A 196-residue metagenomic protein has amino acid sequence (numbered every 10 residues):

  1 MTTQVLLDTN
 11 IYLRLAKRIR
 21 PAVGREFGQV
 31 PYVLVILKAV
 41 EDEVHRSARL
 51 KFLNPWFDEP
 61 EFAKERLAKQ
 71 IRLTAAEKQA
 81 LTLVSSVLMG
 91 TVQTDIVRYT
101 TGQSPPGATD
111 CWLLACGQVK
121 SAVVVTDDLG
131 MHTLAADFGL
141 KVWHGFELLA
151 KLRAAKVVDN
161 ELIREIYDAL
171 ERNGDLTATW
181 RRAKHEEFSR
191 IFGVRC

Functional and structural regions predicted by a protein language model:
T2-A122, L129-H132, E147-A150, E161-C196: Active-site-proximal, substrate-binding regions of enzyme catalytic domains and RNA-binding/basic surfaces
D137-W143: A short alpha->loop->secondary-structure connector
L152-A154: Short alpha-helix plus adjacent loop in nuclease-associated cores
